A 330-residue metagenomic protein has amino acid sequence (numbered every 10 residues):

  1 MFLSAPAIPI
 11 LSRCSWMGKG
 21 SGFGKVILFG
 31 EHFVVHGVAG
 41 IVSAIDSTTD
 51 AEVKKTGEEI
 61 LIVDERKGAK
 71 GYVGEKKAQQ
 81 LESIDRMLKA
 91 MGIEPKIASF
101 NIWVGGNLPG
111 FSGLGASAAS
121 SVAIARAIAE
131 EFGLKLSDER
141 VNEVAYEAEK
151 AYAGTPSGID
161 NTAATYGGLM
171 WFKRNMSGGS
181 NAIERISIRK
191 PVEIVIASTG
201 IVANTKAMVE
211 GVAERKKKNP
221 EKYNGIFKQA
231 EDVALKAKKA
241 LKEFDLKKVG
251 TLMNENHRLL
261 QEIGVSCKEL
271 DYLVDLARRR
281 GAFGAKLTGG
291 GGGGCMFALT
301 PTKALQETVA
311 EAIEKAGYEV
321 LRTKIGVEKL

Functional and structural regions predicted by a protein language model:
A7-P9: Generic short N-terminal amphipathic or hydrophobic helices
R13, G18-F29, V34-V35, V42 (+5 more regions): C-terminal nucleotide
I45, S112-L134, G168: DPxDG-like acidic metal-binding loop motif
I102-S112, F283-A285: Short pre-catalytic strand/loop immediately N-terminal to key active-site residues, enriched for Gly-Thr
G113, C295-F297: Short aromatic/hydrophobic contact patches that present stacked aromatics for nucleic-acid/ligand binding
L114-A116, A285-G291: Short glycine/threonine-rich catalytic loop with a Thr-x-Gly-x-Asp
